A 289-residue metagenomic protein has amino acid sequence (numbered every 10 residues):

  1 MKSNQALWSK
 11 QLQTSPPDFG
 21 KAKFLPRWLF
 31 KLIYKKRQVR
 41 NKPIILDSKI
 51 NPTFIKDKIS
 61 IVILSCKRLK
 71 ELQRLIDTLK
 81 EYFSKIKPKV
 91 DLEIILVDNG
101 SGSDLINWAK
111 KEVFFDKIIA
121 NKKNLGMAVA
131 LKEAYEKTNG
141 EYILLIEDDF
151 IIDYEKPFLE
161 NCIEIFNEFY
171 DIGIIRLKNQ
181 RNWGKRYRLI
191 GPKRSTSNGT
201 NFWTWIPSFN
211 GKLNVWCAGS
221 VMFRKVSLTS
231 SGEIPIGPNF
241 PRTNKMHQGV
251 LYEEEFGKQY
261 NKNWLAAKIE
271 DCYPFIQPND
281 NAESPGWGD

Functional and structural regions predicted by a protein language model:
R68-F83: Short, well-formed alpha-helical segments that are part of the catalytic scaffolds of diverse glycosyltransferases
R74-L75, F202-W203, L213-D289: C-terminal catalytic/acceptor-binding lobe
L96-I106: A conserved acidic beta->alpha catalytic loop
K110-L125: Conserved donor nucleotide-binding strand/loop of the catalytic core
K122-T138: Glycine-rich, basic loop-to-helix element that forms the pyrophosphate-binding segment of sugar-nucleotide handling
I143: Short aromatic/hydrophobic "clamp" motif used to bind/position activated sugar donors
Y154-I174: Conserved donor-nucleotide/metal-binding helix-loop-beta segment in metal-dependent transferases, i.e., the alpha-helix
G173-L189: Short beta-strand-to-loop element that shapes/binds the nucleotide-sugar donor at the catalytic cleft/hinge
